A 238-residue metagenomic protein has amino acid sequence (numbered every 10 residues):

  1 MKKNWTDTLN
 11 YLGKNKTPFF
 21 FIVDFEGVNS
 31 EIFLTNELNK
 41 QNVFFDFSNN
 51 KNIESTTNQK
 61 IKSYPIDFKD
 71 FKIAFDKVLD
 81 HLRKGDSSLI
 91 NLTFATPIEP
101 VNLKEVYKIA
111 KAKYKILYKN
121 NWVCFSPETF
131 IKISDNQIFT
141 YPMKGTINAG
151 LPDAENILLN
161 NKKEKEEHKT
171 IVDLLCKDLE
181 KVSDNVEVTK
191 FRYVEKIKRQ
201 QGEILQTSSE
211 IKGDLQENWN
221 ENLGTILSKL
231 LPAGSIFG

Functional and structural regions predicted by a protein language model:
M1-G238: Extended alpha-helical targeting/anchoring segments, especially N-terminal organellar/secretory targeting helices
